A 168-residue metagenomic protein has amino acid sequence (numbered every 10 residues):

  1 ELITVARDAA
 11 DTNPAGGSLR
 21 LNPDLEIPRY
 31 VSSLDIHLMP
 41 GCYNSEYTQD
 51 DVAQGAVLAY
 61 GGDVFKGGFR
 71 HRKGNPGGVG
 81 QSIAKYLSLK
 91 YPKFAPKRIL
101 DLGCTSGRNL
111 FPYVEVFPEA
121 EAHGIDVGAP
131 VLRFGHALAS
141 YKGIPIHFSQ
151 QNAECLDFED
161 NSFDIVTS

Functional and structural regions predicted by a protein language model:
L2-K90: Conserved Class I S-adenosyl-L-methionine-dependent methyltransferase catalytic core
Y86-F94, E115-V116, L156: Glycine-rich helix-loop-beta junction characteristic of Rossmann-like nucleotide cofactor-binding loops
F94, I144, N161: Structured loop/turn residues at beta-strand edges in well-structured enzyme cores
A95-T105: Conserved class I S-adenosyl-L-methionine
K97, A122, I165: Hydrophobic "anchor" residues on beta-strands that sit immediately upstream of conserved functional sites
L100, R108-C155: Class I SAM-dependent methyltransferase SAM/SAH-binding core
E154-V166: A short acidic, Gly/Pro-enriched loop at the edge of an enzyme's catalytic core that lines a small-molecule cofactor
